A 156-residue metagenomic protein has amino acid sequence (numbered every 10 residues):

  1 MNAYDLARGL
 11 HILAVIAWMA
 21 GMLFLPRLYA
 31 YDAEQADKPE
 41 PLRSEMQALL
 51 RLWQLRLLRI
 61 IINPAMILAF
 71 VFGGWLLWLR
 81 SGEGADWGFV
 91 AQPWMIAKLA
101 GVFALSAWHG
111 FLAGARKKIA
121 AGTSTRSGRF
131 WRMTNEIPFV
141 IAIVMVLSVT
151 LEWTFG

Functional and structural regions predicted by a protein language model:
M1-G156: Polytopic transmembrane helical bundles with strong interfacial aromatic enrichment
